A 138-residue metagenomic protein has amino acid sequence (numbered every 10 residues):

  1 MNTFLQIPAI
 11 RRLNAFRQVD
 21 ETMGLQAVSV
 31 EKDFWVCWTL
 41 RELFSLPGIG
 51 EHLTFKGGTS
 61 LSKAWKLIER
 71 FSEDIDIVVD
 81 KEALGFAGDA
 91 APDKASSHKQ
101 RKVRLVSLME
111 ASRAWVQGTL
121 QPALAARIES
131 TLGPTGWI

Functional and structural regions predicted by a protein language model:
M1-I138: Compositionally biased terminal segments of proteins
